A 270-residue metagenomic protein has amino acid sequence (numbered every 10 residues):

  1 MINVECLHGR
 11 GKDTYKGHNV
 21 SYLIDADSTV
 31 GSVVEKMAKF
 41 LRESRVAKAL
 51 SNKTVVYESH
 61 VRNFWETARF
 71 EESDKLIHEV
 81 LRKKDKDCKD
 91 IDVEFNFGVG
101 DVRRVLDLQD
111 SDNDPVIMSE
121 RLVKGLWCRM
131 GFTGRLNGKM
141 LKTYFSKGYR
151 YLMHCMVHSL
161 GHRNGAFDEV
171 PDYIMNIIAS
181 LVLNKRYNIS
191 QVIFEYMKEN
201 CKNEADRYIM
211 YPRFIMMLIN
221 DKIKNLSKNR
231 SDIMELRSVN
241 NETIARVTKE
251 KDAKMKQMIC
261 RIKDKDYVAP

Functional and structural regions predicted by a protein language model:
M1-A269: A structural signal for long, well-ordered, hydrophobic/aromatic- and basic-residue-enriched core segments of folded
